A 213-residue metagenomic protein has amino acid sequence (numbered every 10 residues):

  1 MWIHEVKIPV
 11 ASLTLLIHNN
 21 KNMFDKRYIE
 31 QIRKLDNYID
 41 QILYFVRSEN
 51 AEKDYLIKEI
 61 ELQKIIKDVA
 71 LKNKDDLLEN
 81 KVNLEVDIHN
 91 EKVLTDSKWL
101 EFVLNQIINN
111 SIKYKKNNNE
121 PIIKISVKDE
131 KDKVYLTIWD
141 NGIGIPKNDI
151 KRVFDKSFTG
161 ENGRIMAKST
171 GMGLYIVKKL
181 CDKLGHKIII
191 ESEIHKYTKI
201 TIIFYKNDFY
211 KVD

Functional and structural regions predicted by a protein language model:
D76-E85: Short conserved segments within the C-terminal catalytic ATPase subdomain
S111-K115: Short helix-loop "hinge" at the ATP-lid/N-box region of the Bergerat-fold HATPase_c
E120-D132: Short beta-strand/loop element within the Bergerat-fold HATPase_c
D140: Acidic ATP/Mg2+-coordinating residue in the GHKL
I145-S157: Short conserved segment of the HATPase_c
